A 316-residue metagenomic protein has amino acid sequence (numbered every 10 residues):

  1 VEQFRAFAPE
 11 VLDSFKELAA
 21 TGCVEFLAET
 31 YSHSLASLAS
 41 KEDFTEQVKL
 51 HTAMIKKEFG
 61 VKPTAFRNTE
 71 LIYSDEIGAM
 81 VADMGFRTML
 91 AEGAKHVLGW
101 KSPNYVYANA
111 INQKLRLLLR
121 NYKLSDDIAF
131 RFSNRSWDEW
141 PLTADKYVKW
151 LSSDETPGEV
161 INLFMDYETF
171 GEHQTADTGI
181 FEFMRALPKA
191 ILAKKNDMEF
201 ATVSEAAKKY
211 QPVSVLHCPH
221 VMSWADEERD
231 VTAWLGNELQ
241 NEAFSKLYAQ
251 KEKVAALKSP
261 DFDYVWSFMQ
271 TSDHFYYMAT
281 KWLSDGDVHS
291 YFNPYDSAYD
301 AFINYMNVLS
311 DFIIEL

Functional and structural regions predicted by a protein language model:
V1-E2, Y31-S34, L71-S74, A94-H96 (+5 more regions): Short, solvent-exposed loop/turn segments at secondary-structure junctions
E2-E70, Q113-S133, G158, Y167: Metal-dependent polysaccharide deacetylase catalytic core of the NodB/CE4 family, i.e., the active-site-bearing domain
P9-L12, K16, T45-A53, D75 (+3 more regions): Amphipathic, non-transmembrane alpha-helical secondary structure
A39-V48, E139-A144, A243: Phosphate/oxyanion-binding active-site loops and adjacent basic polyanion-contact surfaces
K49-N104, T169-L187: Catalytic domains of cell-wall/extracellular-matrix polysaccharide-remodeling enzymes, centered on de-N-acetylation
G99-W150: Alpha-amylase-like alpha-glycosidases and glucanotransferases acting on alpha-linked glucans and related
Y105-L115, N134-R135, K149-L316: Active-site and substrate-binding clefts of carbohydrate-active enzymes
